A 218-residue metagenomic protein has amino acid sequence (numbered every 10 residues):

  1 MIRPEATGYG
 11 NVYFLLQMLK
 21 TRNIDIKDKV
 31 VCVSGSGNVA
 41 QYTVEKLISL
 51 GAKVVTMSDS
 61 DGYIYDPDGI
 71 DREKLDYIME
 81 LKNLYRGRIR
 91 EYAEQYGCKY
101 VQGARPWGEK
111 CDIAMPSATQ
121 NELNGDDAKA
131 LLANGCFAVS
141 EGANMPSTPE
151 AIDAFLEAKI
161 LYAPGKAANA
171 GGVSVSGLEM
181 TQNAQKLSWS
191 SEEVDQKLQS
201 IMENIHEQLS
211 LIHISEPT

Functional and structural regions predicted by a protein language model:
I2-E5, Y9-R105: Glycine-rich phosphate/diphosphate-binding loop of Rossmann-like nucleotide-binding domains
K27-K29, C111, C136: Phosphate-coordination loops involved in phosphoryl transfer and adenosine-cofactor binding
V33, T56-D59, Y100-Q102, M115-P116 (+2 more regions): General beta-strand structural signal in soluble alpha/beta enzymes
E45-G69, E150, A163, A168-E179 (+1 more regions): Catalytic or ion-translocation cores adjacent to nucleophile or general acid/base/metal-coordination motifs in diverse
S49-L50, L187-S210: A structural-propensity feature for long, helix-poor, extended segments
Y100-G103, W107-C111, M115, G125-A128: A glycine- and small/hydrophobic-rich beta-loop-beta segment that serves as a flexible "lid/hinge" or phosphate-binding
T119-N183: Rossmann-fold NAD(P)-binding glycine/threonine-rich loop
I212-T218: Residue-level detector of conserved catalytic or cofactor/ligand-binding positions in enzyme active sites
